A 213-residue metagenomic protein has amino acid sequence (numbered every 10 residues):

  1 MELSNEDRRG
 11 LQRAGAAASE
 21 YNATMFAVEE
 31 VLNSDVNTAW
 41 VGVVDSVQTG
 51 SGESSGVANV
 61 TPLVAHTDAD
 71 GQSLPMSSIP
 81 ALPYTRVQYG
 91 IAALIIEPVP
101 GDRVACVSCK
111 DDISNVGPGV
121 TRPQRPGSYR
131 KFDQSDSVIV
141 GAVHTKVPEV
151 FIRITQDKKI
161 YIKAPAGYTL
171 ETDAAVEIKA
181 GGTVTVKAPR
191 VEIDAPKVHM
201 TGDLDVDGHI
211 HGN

Functional and structural regions predicted by a protein language model:
E2-A180: Hydrophobic packing positions characteristic of elongated beta-solenoid/beta-helix-type spike/fiber shafts
I154, I160-K163, Y168-T172, V176-I178 (+2 more regions): Low-complexity, small-hydrophobic/phenylalanine-enriched stretches that adopt extended beta/coil conformations used
